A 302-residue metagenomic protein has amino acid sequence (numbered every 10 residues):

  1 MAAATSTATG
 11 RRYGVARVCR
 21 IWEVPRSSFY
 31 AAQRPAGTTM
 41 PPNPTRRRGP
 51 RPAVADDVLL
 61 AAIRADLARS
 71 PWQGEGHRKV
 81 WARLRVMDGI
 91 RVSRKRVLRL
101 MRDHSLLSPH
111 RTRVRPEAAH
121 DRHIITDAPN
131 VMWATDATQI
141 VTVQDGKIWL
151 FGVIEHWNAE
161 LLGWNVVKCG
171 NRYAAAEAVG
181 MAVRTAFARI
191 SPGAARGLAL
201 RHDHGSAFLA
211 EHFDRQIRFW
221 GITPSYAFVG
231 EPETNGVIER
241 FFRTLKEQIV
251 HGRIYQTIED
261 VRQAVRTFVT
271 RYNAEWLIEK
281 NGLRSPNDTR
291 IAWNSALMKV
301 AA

Functional and structural regions predicted by a protein language model:
M1-Y13, L60, R64-R69: Short, amphipathic alpha-helical "recognition" segments used to contact nucleic acids or chromatin
Y13-G14, E75, V92, Q256: Residue-level signal for the short linker/turn that defines the boundary of a DNA-recognition helix
V18, H110-R115, L200-H204, R218-V237 (+1 more regions): RNase H-like polynucleotidyl transferase catalytic core
C19, R26-M132, E231-P232, L283-S295: Basic, flexible linker segments flanking DNA-binding modules in nucleic acid-interacting mobile-element proteins
A134-L162, Y173: An active-site-proximal beta-strand-loop segment
G146, N165-S191: Active-site beta-loop-alpha junctions of metal-dependent nucleic acid enzymes, especially the RNase H-like/DDE
V179, S191-L209, F228-P232, L283-P286: Acidic/histidine-rich, metal-coordinating catalytic segments
W220-I222, T244-A302: C-terminal domain-tail junction helix/linker
